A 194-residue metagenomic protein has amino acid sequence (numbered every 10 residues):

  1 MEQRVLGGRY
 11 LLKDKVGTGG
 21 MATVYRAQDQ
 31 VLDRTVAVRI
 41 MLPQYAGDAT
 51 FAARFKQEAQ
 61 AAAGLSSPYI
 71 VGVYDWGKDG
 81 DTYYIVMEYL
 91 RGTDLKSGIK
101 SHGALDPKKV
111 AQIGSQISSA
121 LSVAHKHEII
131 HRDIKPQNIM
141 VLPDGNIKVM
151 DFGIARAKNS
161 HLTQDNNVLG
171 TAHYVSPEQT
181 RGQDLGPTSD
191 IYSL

Functional and structural regions predicted by a protein language model:
L12-G19, V24: Protein kinase glycine-rich loop
I40-G64: AlphaC helix of the eukaryotic protein kinase fold
W76: Activation-segment/catalytic-loop signature of the eukaryotic protein kinase fold
G80-D94, G98: Conserved short submotifs of the Hanks-type protein kinase catalytic core that shape the nucleotide-binding pocket
I113-G114: Activation segment signature within eukaryotic-like protein kinase domains
I117-I129: Protein kinase catalytic-loop region centered on the HRD/HxD motif
D190: Conserved catalytic-loop aspartate of Hanks-type protein kinases
